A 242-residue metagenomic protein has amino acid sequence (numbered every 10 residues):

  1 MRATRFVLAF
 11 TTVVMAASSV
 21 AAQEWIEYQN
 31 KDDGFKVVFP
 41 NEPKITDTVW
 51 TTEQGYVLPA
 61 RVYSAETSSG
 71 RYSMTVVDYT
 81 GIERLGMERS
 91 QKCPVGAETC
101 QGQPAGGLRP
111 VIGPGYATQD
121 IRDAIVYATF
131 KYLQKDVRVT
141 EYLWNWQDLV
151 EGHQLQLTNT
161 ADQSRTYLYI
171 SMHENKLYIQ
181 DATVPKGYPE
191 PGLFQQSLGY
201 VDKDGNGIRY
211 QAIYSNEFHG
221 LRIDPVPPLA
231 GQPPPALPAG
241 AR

Functional and structural regions predicted by a protein language model:
M1-F10, P43: Bacterial N-terminal signal peptides that target proteins for export
A16-A17: N-terminal signal peptide c-region/cleavage motif recognized by signal peptidases
A22-P59, D136-T140, Q147-V150, V201-A241: N-terminal "mature-domain start" segment
D32, N41-P43, V49, D78 (+4 more regions): A mature extracytoplasmic/lumenal domain signature
G34, Y116-D120, P185-P189: Soluble non-cytosolic domains of exported or imported proteins
V38-E42, T67-R71, V150, S171-Y178: Short, solvent-exposed coil/turn segments at beta-strand boundaries
P43, P94-T99, Q103, I125-L133 (+1 more regions): Surface-exposed amphipathic alpha-helical segments
T51-R165, Y169, A239-R242: Conserved polar/disulfide-associated segments of primarily extracytoplasmic proteins
